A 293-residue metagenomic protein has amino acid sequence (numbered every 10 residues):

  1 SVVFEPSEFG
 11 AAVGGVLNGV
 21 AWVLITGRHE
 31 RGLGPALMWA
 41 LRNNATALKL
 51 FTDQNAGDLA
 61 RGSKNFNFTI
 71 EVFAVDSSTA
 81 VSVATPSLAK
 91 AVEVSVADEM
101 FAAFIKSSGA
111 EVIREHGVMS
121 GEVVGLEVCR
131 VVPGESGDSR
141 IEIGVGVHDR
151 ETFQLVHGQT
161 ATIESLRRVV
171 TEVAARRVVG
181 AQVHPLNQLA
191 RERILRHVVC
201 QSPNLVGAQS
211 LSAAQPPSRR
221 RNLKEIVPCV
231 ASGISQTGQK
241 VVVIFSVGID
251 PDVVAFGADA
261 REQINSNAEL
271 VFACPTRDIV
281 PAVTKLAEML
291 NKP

Functional and structural regions predicted by a protein language model:
S1-P293: Charged, terminal alpha-helix-loop-beta segments that serve as non-catalytic nucleic-acid engagement and/or assembly
